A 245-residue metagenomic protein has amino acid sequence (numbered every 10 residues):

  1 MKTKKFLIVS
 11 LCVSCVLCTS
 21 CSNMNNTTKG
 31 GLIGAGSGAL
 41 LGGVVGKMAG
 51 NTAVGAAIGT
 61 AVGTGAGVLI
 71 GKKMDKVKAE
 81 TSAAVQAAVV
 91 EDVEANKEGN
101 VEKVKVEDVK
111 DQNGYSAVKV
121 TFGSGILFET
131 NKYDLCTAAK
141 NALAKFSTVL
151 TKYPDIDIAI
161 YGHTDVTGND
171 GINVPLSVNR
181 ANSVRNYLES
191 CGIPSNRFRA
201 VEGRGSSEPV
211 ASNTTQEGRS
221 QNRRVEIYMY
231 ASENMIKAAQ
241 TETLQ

Functional and structural regions predicted by a protein language model:
M1-S10: Bacterial N-terminal signal peptides that target proteins for export
V16-S20: C-terminal motif of bacterial Sec signal peptides marking the signal peptidase cleavage site
S22-V85: Short, low-complexity, glycine-enriched hydrophobic/amphipathic alpha-helices that associate with lipid bilayers
A35, K72-D75, Y133-N141, T167-N179: Soluble non-cytosolic domains of exported or imported proteins
L69-I156, A231-Q245: Periplasmic peptidoglycan-binding/tethering modules of Gram-negative envelope proteins
L143-P175: A short, charged
H163-A238, T243-L244: Periplasmic OmpA-like peptidoglycan-binding domain that tethers envelope proteins to the cell wall
